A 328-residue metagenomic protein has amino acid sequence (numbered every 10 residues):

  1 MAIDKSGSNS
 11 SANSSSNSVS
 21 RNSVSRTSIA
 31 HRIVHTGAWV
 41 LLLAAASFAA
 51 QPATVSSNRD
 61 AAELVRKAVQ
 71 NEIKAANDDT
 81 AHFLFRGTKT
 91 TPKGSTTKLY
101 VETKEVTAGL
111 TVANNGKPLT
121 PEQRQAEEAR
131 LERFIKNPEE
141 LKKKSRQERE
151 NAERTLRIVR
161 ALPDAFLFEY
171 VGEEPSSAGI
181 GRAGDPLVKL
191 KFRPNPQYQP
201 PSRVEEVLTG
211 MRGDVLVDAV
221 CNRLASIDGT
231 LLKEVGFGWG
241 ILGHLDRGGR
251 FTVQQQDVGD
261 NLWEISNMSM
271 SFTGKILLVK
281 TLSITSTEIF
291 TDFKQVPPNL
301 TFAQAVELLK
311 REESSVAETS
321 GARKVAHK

Functional and structural regions predicted by a protein language model:
D4-S8, V19-W39: Bacterial N-terminal signal peptides that target proteins for export
L41-A50: Hydrophobic h-region of N-terminal signal peptides that target proteins for export in Gram-negative bacteria
Q51-R212, A219-A225, T230-G249, Q254-G259 (+1 more regions): Structured extracytoplasmic
L262-E264: Substrate-binding/catalytic groove segments of enzymes that remodel or degrade extracellular structural polymers
N267-S269: M16 family metallopeptidases and their MPP-like homologs
